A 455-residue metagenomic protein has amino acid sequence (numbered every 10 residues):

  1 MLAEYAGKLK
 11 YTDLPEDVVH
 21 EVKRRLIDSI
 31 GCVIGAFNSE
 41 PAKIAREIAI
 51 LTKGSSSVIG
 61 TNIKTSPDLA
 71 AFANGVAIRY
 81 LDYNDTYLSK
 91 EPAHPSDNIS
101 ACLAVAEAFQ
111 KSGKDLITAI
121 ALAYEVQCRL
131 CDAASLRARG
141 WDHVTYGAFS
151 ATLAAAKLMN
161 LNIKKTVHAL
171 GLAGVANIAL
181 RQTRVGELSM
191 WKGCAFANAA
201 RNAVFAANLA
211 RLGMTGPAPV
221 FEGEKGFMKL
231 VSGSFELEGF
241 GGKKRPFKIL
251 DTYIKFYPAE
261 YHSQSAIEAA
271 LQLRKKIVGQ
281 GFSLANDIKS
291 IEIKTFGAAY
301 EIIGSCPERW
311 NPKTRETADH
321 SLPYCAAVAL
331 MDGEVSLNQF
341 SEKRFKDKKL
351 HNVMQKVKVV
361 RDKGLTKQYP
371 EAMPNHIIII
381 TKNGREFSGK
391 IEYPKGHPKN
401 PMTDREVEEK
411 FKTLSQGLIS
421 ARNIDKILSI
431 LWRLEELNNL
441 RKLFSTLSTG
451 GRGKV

Functional and structural regions predicted by a protein language model:
M1-P92, L188-R201, N208-V455: Terminal-appendage/accessory-domain detector
I63-S66, N84-P95, I99, A108-A121 (+6 more regions): Conserved, well-structured ligand/cofactor-binding cores
F72, V76, D97-E107, L122-E125 (+1 more regions): Generic beta-strand or strand-like secondary-structure segments
S96-A104, Y146, S150-A154, S265-A269 (+1 more regions): Short amphipathic alpha-helical face segments that pack within enzyme cores and frequently flank/anchor catalytic
A106-F205, L212, P217-E224: Glycine-rich, mobile lid/loop segments that gate access to catalytic sites or pores
